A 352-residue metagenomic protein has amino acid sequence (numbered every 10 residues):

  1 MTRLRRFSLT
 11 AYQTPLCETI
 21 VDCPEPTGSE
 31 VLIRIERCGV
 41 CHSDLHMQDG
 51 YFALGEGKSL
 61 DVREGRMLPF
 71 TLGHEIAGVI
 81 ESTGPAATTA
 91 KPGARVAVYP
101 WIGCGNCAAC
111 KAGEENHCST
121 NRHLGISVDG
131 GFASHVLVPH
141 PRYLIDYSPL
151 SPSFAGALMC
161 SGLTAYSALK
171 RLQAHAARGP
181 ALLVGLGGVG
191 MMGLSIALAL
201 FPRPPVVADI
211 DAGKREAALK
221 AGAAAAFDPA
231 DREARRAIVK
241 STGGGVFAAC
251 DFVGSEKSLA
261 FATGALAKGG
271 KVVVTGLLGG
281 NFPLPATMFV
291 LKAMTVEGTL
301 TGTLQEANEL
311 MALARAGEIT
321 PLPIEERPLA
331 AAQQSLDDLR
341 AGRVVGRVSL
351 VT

Functional and structural regions predicted by a protein language model:
M1-T2, A212, A260-T263, L304-T352: C-terminal hydrophobic helical "lid"/dimerization subdomain of Rossmann-like NAD(P)H-dependent oxidoreductases
P24-C38, A53-A108, S148-L150: Glycine-rich beta-strand-centered segment in the early N-terminal region that forms part of a ligand/cofactor-binding
L60-H74, I102-V184: NAD(P)H dinucleotide-binding glycine-rich loop of Rossmann-like/cofactor-binding domains, especially the beta1-alpha1
A97, F247-C250: N-terminal Rossmann-like NAD(P) cofactor-binding module of classical short-chain dehydrogenase/reductase
S134, Y143, S148-R232, R236-A237: Mid-domain Rossmann-like dinucleotide-binding core that forms the NAD(H)/NADP(H) cofactor-binding site
I238-F247: A short acidic, Gly/Pro-enriched loop at the edge of an enzyme's catalytic core that lines a small-molecule cofactor
V253-T320, T352: Glycine-rich phosphate-binding loop and adjacent beta-alpha segment of Rossmann(oid) nucleotide-cofactor-binding
